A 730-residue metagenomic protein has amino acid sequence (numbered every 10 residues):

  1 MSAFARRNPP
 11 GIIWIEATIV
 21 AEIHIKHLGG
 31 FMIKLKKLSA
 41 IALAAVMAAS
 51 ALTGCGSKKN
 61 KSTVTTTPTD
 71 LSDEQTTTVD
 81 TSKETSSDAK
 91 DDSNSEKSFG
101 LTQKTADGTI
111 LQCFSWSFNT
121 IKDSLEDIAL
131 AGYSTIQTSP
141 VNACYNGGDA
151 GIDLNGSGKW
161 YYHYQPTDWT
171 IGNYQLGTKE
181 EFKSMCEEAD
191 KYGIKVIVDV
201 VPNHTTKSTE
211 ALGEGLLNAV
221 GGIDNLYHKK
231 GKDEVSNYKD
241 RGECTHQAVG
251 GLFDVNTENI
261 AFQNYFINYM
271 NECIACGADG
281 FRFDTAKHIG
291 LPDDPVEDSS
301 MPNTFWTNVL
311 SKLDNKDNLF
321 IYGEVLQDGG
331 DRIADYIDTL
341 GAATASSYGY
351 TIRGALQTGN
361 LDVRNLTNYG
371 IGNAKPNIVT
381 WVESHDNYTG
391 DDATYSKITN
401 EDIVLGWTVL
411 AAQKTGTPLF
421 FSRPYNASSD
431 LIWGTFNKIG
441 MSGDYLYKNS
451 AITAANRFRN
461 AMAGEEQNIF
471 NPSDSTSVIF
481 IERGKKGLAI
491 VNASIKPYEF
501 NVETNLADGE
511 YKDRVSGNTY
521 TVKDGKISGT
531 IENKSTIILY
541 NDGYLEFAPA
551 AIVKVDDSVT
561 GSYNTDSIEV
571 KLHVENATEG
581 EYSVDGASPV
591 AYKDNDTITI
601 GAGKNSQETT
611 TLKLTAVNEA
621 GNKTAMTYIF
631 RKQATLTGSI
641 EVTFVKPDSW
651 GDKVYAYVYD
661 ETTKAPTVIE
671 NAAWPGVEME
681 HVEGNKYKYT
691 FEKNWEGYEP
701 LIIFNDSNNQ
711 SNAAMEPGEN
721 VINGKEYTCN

Functional and structural regions predicted by a protein language model:
A3, G11-F31: Short, Lys/Arg-enriched N-terminal segments with co-localized hydrophobic residues within the first ~10-30 amino acids
A51-T69: Sec-dependent signal peptide cleavage junction
A89-D107, D123-A129, P140, Y145-Y164 (+5 more regions): Active-site-proximal helices and loops of the catalytic beta/alpha 8
D91-N94, K104-G108, C144-E187, G221-D254: Aromatic- and acidic-residue-enriched carbohydrate-binding clefts of CAZyme catalytic domains
K414, I495, T504-G509, H573-E579 (+3 more regions): Short proline/glycine-enriched turn/loop motifs at strand-loop junctions of beta-rich domains
I537, E608-L612, G697-I702: Exposed beta-strand face motif in extracellular beta-rich ectodomains
E546-L636: Low-complexity, disordered linker/stalk regions enriched in Pro/Thr/Ser/Gly
P589-N595, P647-E696, S707-P717: Aromatic-rich carbohydrate-binding modules that target alpha-glucans
